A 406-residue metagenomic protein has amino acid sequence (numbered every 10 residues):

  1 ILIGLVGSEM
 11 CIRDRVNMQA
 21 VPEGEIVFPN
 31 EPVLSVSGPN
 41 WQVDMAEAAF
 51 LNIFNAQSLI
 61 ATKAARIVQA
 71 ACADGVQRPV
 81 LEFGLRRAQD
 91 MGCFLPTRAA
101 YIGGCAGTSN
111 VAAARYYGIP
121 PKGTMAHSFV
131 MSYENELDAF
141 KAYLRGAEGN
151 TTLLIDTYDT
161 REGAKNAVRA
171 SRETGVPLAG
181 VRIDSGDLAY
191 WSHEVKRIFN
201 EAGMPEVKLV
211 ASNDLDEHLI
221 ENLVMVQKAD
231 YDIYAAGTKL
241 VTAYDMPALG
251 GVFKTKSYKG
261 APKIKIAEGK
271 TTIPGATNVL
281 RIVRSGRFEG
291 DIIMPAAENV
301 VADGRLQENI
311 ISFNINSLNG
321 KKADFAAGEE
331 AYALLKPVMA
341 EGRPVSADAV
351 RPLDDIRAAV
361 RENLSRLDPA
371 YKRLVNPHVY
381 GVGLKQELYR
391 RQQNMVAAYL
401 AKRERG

Functional and structural regions predicted by a protein language model:
I1-G7, C11-I12: Single conserved hydrophobic/aromatic residue that forms the stacking wall/gate of nucleotide- or nucleobase-binding
L2, M18, P22-E25: Short, surface-exposed secondary-structure edge patches
E9, P39, Q89-D90, G381 (+1 more regions): Generic structural signal for alpha-helix starts
R13, P22-P205, L215-N222, Q227-A229 (+1 more regions): Buried, small/hydrophobic-residue-enriched core segments of structured protein domains
R13-V16, A327: Short, solvent-exposed beta-edge and connector elements
R197-A202, V207, L215-G406: Gly/Ser/Thr/Ala-enriched C-terminal appendages of enzymes
